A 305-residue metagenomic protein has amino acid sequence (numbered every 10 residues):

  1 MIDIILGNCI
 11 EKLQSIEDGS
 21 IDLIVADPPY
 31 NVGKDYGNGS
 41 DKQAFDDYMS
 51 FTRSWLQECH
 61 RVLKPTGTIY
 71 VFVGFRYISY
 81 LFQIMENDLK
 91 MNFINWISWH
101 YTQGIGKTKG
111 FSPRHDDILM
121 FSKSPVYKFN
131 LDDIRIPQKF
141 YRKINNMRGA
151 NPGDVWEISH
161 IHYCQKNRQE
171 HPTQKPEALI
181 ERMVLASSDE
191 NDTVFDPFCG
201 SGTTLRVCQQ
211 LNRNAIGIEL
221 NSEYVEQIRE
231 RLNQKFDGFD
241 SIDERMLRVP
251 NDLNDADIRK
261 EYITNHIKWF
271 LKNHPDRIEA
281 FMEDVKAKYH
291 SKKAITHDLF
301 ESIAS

Functional and structural regions predicted by a protein language model:
M1-Q227, Y289, L299, S305: Core catalytic lobe of class I
E226-S305: PRPP-dependent phosphoribosyltransferase catalytic core
